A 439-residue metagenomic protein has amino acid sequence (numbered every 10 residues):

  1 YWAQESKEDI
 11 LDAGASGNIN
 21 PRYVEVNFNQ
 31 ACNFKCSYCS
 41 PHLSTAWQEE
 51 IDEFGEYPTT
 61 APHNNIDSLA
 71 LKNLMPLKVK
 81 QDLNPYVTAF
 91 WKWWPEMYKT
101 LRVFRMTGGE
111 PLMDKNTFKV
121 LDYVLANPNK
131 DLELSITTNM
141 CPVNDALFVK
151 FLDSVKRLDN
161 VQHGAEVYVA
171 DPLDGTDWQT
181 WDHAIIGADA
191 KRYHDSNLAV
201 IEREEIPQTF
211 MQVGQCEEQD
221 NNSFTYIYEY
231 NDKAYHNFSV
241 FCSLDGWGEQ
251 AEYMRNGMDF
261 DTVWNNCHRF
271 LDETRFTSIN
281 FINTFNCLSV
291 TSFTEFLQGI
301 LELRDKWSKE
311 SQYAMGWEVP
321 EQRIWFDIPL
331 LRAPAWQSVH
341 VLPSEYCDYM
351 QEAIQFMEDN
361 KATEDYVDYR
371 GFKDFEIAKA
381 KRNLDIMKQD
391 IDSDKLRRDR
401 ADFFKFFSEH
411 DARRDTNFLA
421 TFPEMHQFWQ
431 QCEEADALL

Functional and structural regions predicted by a protein language model:
Y1-K80, Y98, F375-L439: N-terminal pre-core extensions flanking Radical SAM catalytic domains
P21-A31, H42-Y86, Y98-K115, N127-V149 (+6 more regions): Core AdoMet radical
V24, F90-W93, V120, V263-N266 (+2 more regions): Alpha-helical packing segments of well-folded alpha/beta enzyme cores
P41-W47, V120-Y123, L301: Amphipathic alpha-helical scaffolding segments
Y123-P128, E273: Short, acidic, metal-binding catalytic loop of nucleotide-sugar glycosyltransferases
L125, L152, K156-D159, D182 (+8 more regions): Residue-level detector of alpha-helical secondary structure
F285-T291, E310-I354, G371-F375, A380: Flexible glycine/acidic-rich beta-alpha junction loops that bind and position SAM and/or redox cofactors in anaerobic
L288-L303: Catalytic cores of alpha/beta
